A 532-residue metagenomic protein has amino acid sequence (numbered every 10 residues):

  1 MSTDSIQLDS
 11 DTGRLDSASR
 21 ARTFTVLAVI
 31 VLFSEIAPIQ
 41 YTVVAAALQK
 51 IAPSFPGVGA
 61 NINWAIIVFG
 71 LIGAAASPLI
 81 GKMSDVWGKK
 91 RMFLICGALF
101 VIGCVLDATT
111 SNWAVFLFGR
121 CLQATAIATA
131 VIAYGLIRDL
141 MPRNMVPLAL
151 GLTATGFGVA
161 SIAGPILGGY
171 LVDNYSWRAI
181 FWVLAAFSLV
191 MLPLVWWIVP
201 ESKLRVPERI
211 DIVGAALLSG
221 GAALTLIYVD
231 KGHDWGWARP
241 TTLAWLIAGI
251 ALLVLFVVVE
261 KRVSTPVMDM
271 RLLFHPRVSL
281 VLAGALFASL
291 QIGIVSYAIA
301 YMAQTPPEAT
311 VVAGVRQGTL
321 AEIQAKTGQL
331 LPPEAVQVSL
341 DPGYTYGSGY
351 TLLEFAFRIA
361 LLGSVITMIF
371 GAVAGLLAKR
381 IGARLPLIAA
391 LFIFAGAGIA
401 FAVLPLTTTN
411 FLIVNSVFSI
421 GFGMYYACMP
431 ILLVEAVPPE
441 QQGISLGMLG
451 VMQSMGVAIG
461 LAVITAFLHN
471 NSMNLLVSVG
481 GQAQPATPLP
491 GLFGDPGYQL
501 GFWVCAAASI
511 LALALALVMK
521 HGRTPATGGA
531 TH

Functional and structural regions predicted by a protein language model:
M1-I39, P53: Cytosolic juxtamembrane N-terminal segment immediately preceding the first transmembrane helix of multi-pass
L27-Q40, V44-L48, V267-Y425: Transmembrane core module of solute transporters
A47-A74, W113-F118, L353-R358: Extracellular/periplasmic helix-loop-helix junction of adjacent transmembrane segments in MFS-like secondary
S54-P56, G88, L106-V115, A126 (+4 more regions): Helix-breaking motifs and short loop linkers at transmembrane-helix boundaries and internal kinks in secondary membrane
A75-W113: Conserved MFS/SLC helix-loop-helix module at the cytosolic interface between two early adjacent transmembrane helices
A76, G88-L94, A114, L353-Q482 (+1 more regions): C-terminal module of multi-pass small-molecule transporters
L99-L106, A114-L122, T409-V417: Paired small-residue
N174-A283, Q291, A298: Hydrophobic transmembrane-helix bundles of small-molecule transporters
